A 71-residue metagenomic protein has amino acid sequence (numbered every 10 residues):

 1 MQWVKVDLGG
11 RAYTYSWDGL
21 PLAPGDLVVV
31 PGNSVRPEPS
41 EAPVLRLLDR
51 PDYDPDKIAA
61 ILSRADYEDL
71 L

Functional and structural regions predicted by a protein language model:
Q2-D7, Y13, G19-L20, P24-L71: Terminal, basic amphipathic appendages of nucleotide-handling enzymes
